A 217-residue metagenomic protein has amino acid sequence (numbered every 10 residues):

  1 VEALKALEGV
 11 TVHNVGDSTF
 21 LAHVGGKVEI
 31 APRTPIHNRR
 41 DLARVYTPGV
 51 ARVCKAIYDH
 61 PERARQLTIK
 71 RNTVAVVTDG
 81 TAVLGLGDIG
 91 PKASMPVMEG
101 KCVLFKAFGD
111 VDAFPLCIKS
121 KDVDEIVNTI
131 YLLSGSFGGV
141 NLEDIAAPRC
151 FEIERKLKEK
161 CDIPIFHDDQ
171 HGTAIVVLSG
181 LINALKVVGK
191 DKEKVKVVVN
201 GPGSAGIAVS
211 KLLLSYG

Functional and structural regions predicted by a protein language model:
V1-I163: N-terminal ligand-binding/catalytic initiation module
G80, K119-D122, H171, G201-G206: Acidic, glycine-rich active-site loops and adjacent beta-strand->loop/helix elements that engage anionic groups
L84, I89-G109, H167, I175-G217: Glycine-rich phosphate/diphosphate-binding loop of Rossmann-like nucleotide-binding domains
E125-N128, E152, G172, V176 (+1 more regions): Residues forming well-ordered secondary-structure scaffolds
K160-A174: Short, acidic/small-residue loops that bind anionic groups at enzyme active sites
